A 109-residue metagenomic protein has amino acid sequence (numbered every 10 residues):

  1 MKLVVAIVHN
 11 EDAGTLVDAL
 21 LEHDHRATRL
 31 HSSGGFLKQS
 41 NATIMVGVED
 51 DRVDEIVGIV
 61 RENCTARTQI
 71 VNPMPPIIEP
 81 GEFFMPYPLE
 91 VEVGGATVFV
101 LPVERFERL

Functional and structural regions predicted by a protein language model:
M1-L109: Positively charged, small/polar-rich N-terminal and surface patches that mediate targeting and assembly and bind
